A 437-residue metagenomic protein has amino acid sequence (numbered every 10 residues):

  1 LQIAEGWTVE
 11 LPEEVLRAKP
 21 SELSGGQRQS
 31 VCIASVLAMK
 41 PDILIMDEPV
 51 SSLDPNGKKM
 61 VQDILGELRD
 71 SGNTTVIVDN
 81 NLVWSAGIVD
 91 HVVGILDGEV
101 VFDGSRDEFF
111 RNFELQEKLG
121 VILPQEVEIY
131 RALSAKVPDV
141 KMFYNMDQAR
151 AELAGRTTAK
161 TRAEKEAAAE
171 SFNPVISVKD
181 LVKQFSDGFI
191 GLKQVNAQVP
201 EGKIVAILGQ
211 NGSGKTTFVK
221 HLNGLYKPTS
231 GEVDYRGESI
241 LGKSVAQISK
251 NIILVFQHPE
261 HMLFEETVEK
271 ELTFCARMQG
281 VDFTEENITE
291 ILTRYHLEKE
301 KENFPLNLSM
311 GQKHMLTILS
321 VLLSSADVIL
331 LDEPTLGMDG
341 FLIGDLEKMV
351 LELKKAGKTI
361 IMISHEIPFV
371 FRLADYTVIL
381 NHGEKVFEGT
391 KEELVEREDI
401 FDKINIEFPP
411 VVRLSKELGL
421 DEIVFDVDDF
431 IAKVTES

Functional and structural regions predicted by a protein language model:
L1-E14, F283-E300: Conserved ABC ATPase "signature" region
K19-L23, Q27, F304-L308: Conserved ABC ATPase signature
L44-D47, I329-D332: Catalytic Walker B motif of ABC-type/P-loop ATPase nucleotide-binding domains
D97-G98, H382-G383: Conserved ABC ATPase "signature" C-loop
L208-Q210: The feature captures the beta-strand-to-loop junction immediately N-terminal to the Walker
N223: Helix-to-loop junction immediately C-terminal to a conserved catalytic motif
G231-S239, I248: Conserved ABC transporter NBD signature motif
